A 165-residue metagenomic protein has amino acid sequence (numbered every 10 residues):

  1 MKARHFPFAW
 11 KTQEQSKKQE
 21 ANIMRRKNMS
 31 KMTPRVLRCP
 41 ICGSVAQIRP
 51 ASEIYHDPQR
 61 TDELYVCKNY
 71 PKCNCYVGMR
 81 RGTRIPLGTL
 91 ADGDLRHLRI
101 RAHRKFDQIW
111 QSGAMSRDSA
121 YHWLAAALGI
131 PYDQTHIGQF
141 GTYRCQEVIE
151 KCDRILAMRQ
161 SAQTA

Functional and structural regions predicted by a protein language model:
M1-M24: N-terminal amphipathic/basic-hydrophobic helices that include classical n-h-c signal peptides and signal-anchor
R25-R35, H56-T61: Short, flexible, mixed-charge glycine/proline-rich loop motifs that serve as phosphate/nucleic-acid-contacting
R38-G43, Y65-N69: Cys/His/Pro-rich metal-binding microdomains
S44-P58: Short recognition patches in nucleic-acid-associated and regulatory proteins
H56-R80: Cysteine-rich micro-motifs
G82-D118: Extended interfacial segments that mediate partner engagement and assembly in macromolecular machines
Q134-K151: Chromatin/DNA-recognition segments of nuclear transcriptional regulators
I155-A165: Long C-terminal interaction/binding lobes of large macromolecular proteins
